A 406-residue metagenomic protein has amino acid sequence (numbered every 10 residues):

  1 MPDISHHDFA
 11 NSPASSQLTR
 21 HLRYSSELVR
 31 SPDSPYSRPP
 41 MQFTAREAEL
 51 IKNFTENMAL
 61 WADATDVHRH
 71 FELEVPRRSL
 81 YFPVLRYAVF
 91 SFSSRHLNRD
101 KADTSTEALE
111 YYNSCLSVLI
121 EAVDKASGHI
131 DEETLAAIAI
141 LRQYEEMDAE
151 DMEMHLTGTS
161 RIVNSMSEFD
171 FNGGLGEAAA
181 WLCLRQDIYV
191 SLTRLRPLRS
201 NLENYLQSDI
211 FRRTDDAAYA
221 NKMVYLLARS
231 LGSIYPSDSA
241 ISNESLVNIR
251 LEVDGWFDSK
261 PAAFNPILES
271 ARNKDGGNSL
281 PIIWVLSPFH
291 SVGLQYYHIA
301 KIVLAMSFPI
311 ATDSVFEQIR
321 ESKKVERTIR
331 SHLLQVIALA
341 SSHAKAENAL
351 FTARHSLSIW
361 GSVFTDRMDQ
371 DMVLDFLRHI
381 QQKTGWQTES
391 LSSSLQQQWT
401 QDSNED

Functional and structural regions predicted by a protein language model:
M1-H129, E150-D406: Intrinsically disordered, low-complexity activation-like regions
I138-E146: Conserved beta-ketoacyl condensing-enzyme motif
